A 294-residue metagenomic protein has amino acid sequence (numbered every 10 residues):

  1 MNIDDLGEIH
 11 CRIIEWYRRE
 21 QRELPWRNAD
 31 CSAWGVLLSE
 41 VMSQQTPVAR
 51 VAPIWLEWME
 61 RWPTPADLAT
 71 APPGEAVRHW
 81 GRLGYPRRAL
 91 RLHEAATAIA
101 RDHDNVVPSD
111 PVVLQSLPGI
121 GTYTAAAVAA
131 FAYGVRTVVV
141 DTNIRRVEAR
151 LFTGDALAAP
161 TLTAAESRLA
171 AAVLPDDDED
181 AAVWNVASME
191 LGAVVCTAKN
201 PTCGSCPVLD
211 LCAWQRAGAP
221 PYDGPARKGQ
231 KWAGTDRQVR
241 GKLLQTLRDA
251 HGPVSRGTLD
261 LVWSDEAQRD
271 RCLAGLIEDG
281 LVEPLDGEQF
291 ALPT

Functional and structural regions predicted by a protein language model:
M1-D4, T294: Actinobacteria-biased recognition of intrinsically disordered, low-complexity terminal regions
I3-G7, C11-R12, W16-Q238, A250-G257 (+1 more regions): Catalytic cores of DNA base-excision repair glycosylases
L247, A291-T294: Accessory RNA 3′-end/elbow-binding domains used by RNA modification enzymes
W263-I277: Short amphipathic alpha-helical interaction segments
I277-F290: A short, conserved structural fragment
